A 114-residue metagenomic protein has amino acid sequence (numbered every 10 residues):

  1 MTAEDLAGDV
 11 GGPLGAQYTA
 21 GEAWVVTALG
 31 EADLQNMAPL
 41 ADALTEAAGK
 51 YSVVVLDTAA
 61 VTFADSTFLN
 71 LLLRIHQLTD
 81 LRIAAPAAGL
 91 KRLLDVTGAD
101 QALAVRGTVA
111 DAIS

Functional and structural regions predicted by a protein language model:
T2-D42: STAS-typified acidic loop motif
A23, L103-A104: Short, conserved active-site loop motifs that form the nucleotide-linked donor/cofactor pocket
L34-L103: Amphipathic alpha-helical interaction surfaces in cytosolic regulatory modules
D111-S114: A charged, well-structured terminal subsegment
